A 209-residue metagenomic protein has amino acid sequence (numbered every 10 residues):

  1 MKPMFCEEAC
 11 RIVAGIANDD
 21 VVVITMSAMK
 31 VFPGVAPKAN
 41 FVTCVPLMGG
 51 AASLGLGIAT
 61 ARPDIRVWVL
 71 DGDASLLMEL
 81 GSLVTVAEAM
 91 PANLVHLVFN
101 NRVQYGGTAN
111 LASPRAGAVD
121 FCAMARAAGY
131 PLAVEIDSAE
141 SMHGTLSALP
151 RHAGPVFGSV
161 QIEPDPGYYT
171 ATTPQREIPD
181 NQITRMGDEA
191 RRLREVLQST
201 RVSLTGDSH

Functional and structural regions predicted by a protein language model:
M1-V21: A short, flexible N-terminal coil/short beta segment enriched in small residues
K2-E8, V31-D180: Thiamine diphosphate
I12-I16, T145-A148, V196: Residues that form generic nucleotide/phosphate-binding pockets
N18-P37: Acidic-glycine-rich active-site phosphate/pyrophosphate-binding loop
V21-V22, G154-F157, T205: Residue-level signal for secondary-structure boundary elements
T173-H209: SAM-dependent methyltransferases
